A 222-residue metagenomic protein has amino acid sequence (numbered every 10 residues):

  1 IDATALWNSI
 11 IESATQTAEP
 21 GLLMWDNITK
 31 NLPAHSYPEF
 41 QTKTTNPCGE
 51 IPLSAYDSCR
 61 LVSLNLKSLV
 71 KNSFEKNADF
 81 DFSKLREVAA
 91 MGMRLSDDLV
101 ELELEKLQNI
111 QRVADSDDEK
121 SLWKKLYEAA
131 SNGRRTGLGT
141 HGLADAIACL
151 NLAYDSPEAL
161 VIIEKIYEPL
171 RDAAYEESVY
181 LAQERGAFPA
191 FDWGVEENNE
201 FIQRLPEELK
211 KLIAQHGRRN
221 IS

Functional and structural regions predicted by a protein language model:
I1-T17: Polar, glycine-rich mid-to-C-terminal structural blocks that act as macromolecule-binding/assembly scaffolds
L6, L23, G139-G142, A174: Residue-level detector of well-ordered alpha-helical segments, enriched for hydrophobic/aromatic packing positions
L6-I10, Y37-P52, A129, P206-K211 (+1 more regions): Glycine-rich, charged/polar anion/phosphate-binding loops that engage phosphate groups from diverse ligands
W7, F82-L85, R171: Generic alpha-helix initiation/capping and coil-helix boundary signal
S9, G142-A146, I162: A general alpha-helix detector
A14-A130, R135, G142-A146: Function-dense linear segments that define catalytic or interfacial modules in macromolecule-processing proteins
V88-Y127, S131, A153-S222: Internal maturation/activation junctions in enzymes
